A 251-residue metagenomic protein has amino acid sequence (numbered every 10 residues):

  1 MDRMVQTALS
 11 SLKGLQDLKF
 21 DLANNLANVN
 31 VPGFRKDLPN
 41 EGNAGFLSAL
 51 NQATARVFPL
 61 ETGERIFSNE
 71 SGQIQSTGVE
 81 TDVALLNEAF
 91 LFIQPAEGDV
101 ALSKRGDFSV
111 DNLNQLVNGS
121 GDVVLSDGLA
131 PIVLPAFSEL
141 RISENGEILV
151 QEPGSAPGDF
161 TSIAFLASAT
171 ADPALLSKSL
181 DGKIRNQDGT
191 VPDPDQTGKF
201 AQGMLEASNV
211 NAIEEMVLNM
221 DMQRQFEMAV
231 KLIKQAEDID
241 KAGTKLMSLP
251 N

Functional and structural regions predicted by a protein language model:
M1-N251: Amphipathic alpha-helical polymerization modules
